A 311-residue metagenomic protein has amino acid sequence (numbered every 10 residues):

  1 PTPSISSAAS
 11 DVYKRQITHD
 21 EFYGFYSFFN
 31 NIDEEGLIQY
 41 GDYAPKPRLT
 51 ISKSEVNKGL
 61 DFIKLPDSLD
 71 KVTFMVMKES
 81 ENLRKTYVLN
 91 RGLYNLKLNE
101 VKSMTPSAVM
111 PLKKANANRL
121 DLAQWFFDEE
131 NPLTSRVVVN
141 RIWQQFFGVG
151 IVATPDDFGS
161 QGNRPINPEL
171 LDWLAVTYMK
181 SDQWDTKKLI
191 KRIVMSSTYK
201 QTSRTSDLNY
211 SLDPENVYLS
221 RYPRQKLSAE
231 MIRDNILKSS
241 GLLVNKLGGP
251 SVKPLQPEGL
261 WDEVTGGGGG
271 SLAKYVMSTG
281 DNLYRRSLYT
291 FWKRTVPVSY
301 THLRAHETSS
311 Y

Functional and structural regions predicted by a protein language model:
P1-A9, Y13, H302-Y311: Single conserved hydrophobic/aromatic residue that forms the stacking wall/gate of nucleotide- or nucleobase-binding
S7, K187, R286: Residue-level detector of short, conserved catalytic/binding motifs and their immediate flanks
S7-S54: Sequence context surrounding c-type heme c attachment/ligation sites in exported
D11, G270-Y275: Short alpha-helical segments and helix-capping/turn motifs at coil-helix boundaries
Q16, E55-G267, S278, S310: Primarily short, surface-exposed interaction patches in extracytoplasmic proteins
F22, K46, R119, R233 (+1 more regions): Extracellular structured ligand-interaction cores
E35, Q39-Y40, V139-S160, V276-D281 (+2 more regions): Flexible, low-complexity segments enriched for small/polar residues
Y40-R48, L96-A108, L303-R304: Short, polar loop/linker segments at the starts of domains and inter-domain junctions
